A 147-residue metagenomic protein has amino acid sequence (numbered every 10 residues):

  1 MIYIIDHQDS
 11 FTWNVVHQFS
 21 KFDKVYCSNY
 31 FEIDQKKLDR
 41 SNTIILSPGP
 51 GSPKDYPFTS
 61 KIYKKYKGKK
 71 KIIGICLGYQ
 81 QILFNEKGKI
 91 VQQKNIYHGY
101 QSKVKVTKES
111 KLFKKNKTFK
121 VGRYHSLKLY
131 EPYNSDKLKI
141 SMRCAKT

Functional and structural regions predicted by a protein language model:
I2-K21: Short, charged N-terminal beta->alpha structural module
F11, G51-S52, Y130: Glycine-rich nucleotide phosphate-binding loop and flanking beta-alpha elements of Rossmann-like dinucleotide-binding
V16, Y56-S60, N134: Conserved strand-to-helix beginnings and helix N-cap segments that scaffold or border functional pockets
K24-E32: A short beta-strand-loop structural module common to alpha/beta enzyme folds
E32-S41, Y133: Short amphipathic alpha-helix with an adjacent loop that forms part of the alpha/beta core around
T43-S110, T118-K120: Cysteine-nucleophile active-site neighborhood
S110-T147: Catalytic beta-strand/loop cores that center a nucleophilic Ser/Cys/Thr and support acyl-enzyme chemistry
